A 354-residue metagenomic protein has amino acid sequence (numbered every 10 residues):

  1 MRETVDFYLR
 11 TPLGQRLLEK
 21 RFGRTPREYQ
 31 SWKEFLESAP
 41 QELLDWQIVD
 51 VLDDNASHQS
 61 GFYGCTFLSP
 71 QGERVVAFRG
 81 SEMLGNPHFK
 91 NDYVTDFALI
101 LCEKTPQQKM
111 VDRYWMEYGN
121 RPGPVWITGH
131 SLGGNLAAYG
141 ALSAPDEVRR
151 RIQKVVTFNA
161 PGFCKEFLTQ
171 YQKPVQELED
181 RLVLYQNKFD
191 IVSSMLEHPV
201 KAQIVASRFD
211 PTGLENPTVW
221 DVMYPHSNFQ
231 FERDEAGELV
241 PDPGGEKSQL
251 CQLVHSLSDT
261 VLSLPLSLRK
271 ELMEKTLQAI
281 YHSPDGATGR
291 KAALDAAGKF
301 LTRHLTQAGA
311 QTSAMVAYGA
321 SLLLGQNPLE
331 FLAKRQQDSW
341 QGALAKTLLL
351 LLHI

Functional and structural regions predicted by a protein language model:
M1-L43, D53-R74, F78-V125, P145-I354: Alpha/beta hydrolase fold serine-hydrolase catalytic domain that processes acyl esters and thioesters
V49: Short, basic, glycine/proline-bearing loop/turn elements
G129-G133, A137: Gly/Ala-rich beta-loop-alpha elbow adjacent to hydrolase catalytic centers
A137-D146: Short glycine-enriched nucleophile-adjacent loop and the immediately C-terminal alpha-helix near the catalytic center
